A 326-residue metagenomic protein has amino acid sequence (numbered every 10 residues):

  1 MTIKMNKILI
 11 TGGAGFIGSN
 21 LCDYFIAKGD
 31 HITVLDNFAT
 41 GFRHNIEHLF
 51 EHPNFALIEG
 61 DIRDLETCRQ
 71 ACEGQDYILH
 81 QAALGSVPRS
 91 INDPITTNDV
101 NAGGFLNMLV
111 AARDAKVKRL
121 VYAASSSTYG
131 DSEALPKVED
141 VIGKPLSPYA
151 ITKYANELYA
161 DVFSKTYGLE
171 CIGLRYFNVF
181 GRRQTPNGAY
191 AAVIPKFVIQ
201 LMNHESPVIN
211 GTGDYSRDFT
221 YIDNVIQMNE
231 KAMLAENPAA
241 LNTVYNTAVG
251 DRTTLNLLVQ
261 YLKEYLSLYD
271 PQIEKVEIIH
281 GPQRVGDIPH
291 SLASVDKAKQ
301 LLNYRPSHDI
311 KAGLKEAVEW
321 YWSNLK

Functional and structural regions predicted by a protein language model:
M1-V179, N229, Y261, H290 (+2 more regions): N-terminal Rossmann-like NAD(P)+-binding domain of SDR-like oxidoreductases, especially those catalyzing
A27, M202-K326: C-terminal substrate-binding subdomain of Rossmann-fold SDR/epimerase-dehydratase oxidoreductases
G41, R63, N92, V100-G103 (+7 more regions): Residue-level signal for the nucleotide or nucleotide-sugar donor/cofactor binding architecture
I62, I142, G181, D214 (+1 more regions): Residues that form or immediately flank small-molecule/cofactor binding pockets and catalytic motifs
H80-Q81, Q184, Q200, Y215: Glutamine-centric residue-chemistry signal
L135-K144, A192, I279-P282, V295: Short glycine/proline- and charge-enriched loop/turn segments that cap or connect secondary-structure elements
